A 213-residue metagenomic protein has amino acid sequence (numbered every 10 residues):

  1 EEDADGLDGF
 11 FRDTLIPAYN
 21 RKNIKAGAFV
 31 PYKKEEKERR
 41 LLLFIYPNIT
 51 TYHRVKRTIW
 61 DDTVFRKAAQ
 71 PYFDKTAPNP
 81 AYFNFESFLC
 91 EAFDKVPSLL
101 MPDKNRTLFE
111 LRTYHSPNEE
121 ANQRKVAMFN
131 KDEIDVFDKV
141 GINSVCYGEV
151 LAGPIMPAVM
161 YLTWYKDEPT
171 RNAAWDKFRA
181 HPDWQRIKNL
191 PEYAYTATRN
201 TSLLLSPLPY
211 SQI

Functional and structural regions predicted by a protein language model:
E1-R66, Q70-W184, Y193-I213: Short S/T/G/P-rich N-terminal loop/turn motif that feeds into the first structured element of a domain
